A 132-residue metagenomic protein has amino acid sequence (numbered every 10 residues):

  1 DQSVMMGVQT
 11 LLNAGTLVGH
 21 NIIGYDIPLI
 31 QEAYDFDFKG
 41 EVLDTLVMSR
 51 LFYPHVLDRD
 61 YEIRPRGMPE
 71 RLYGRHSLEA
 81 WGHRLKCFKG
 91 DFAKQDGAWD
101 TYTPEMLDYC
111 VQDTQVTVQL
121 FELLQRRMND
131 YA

Functional and structural regions predicted by a protein language model:
D1-V4, T16-N129: Active-site-proximal helix-loop-helix substrate-binding element of RNase H-like nuclease domains
Q9-N13: Flexible, charged surface loops at secondary-structure boundaries
